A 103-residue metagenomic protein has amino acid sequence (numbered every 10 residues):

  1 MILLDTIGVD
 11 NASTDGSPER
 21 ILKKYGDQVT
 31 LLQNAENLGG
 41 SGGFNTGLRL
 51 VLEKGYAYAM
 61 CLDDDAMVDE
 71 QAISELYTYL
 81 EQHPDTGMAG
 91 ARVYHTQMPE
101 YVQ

Functional and structural regions predicted by a protein language model:
L3-A12, L32-Q33: Short beta-strand/loop segment that forms part of the nucleotide-sugar
D10-E19, E36: A conserved acidic beta->alpha catalytic loop
N34-K54: Glycine-rich, basic loop-to-helix element that forms the pyrophosphate-binding segment of sugar-nucleotide handling
L38, D65-M67: Acidic metal-phosphate-binding loop of nucleotide-sugar-dependent transferases
Y56-D65: Short beta-strand-to-loop acidic/aromatic patch adjacent to the donor-nucleotide binding site
Q71-Q103: Conserved donor NDP-sugar-binding/catalytic core segment of glycosyltransferases
